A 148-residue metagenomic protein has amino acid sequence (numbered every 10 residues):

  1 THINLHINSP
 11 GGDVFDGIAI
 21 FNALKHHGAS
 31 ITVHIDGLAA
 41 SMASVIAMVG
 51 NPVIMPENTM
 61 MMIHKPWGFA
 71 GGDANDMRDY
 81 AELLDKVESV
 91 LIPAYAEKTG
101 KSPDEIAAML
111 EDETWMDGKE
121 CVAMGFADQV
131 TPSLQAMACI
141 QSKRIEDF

Functional and structural regions predicted by a protein language model:
T1-S44, V49-F148: N-terminal organellar transit peptides
